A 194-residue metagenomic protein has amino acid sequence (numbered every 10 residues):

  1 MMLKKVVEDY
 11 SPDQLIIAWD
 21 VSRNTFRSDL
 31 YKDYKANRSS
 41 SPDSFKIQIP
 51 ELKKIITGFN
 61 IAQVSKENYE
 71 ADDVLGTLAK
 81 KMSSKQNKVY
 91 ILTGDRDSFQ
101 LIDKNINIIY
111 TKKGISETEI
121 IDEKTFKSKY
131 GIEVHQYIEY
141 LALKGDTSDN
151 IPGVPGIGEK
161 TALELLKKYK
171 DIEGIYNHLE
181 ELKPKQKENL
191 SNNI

Functional and structural regions predicted by a protein language model:
M1-I16, D20, F26-R27: Non-catalytic, usually N-terminal nucleic-acid engagement modules in DNA/RNA processing proteins
R23-R27, D97-Q100: Short, active-site-adjacent cap segments at secondary-structure transitions
S28-D33: Glycine-rich loop at the start of a catalytic domain that most often binds anionic cofactors/ligands
A36-I194: Extended two-metal-dependent nuclease catalytic cores across DNA- and RNA-processing enzymes
